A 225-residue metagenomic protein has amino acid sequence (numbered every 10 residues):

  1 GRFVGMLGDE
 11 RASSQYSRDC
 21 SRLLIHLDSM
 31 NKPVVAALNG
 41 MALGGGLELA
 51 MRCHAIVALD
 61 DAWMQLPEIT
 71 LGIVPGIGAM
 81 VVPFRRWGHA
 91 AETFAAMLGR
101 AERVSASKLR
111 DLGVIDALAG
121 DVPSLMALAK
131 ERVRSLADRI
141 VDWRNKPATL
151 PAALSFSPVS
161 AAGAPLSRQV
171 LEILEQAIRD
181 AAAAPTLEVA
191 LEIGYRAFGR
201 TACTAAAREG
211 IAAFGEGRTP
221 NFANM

Functional and structural regions predicted by a protein language model:
G1-D9, E48, C53-L59, R86-G88: A glycine- and small-aliphatic-rich helix-loop capping segment at beta-alpha/alpha-beta transitions that lines
G1-L23, A42, T70-I73: Glycine- (often His-adjacent) and acidic-residue-rich active-site loop that binds/positions the CoA thioester
Y16, V35, N39, G72 (+2 more regions): Glycine- and other small-residue-rich loops at beta-strand/loop junctions that grip anionic moieties
I25, P83-R85, S160-A164: Short amphipathic alpha-helical boundary/capping segments
I25-L71, P75: Glycine-rich beta-to-alpha active-site loop
E48, T93-R200, R208-M225: Amphipathic alpha-helical segments at domain termini/boundaries
M80-T93: Hydrophobic, secondary-structure "cap" segments at the distal end of domains
